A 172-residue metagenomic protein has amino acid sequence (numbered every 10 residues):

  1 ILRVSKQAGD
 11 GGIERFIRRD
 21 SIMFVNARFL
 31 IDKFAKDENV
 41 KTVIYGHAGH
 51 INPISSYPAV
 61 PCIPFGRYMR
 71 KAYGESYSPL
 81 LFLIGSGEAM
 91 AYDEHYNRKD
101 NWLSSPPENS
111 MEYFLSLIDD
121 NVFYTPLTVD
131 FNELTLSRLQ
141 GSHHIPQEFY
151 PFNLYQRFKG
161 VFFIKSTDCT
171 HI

Functional and structural regions predicted by a protein language model:
I1-V40: A charged, amphipathic alpha-helical module
N39-K41, E75-S76: Residues that mark the start of a beta-strand
H47: Catalytic core of tubulin tyrosine ligase-like
N52-I172: C-terminal regions of proteins
